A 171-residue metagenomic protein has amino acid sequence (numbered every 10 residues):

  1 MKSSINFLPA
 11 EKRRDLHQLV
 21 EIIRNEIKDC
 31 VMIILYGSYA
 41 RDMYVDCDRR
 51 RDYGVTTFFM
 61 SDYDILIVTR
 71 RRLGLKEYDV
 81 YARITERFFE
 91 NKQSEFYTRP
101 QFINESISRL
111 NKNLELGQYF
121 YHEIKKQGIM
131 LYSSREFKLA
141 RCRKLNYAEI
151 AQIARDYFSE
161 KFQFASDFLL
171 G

Functional and structural regions predicted by a protein language model:
M1-I34, Y39-F59, T69-G171: Catalytic core of pol beta-like nucleotidyltransferases
L66: Short aromatic/hydrophobic contact patches that present stacked aromatics for nucleic-acid/ligand binding
